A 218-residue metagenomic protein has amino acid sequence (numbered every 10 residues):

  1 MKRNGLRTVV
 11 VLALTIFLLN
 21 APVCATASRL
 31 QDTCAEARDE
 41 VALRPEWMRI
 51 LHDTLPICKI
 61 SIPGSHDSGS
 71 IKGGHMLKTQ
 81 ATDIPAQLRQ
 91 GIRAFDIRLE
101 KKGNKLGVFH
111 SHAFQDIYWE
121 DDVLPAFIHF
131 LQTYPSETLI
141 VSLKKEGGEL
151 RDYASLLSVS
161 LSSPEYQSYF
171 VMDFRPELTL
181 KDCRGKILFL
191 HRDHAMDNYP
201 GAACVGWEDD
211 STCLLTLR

Functional and structural regions predicted by a protein language model:
K2-V10: Bacterial N-terminal signal peptides that target proteins for export
V11-N20: Bacterial N-terminal signal peptides
T26-Q90, K101-T133, T138, D197 (+1 more regions): Long, acidic (Asp/Glu-rich), low-complexity accessory segments flanking structured domains
I60, F95-I97, L139-V141, F189: Hydrophobic faces of well-ordered beta-strands that scaffold small-molecule active sites in alpha/beta enzyme cores
S65, E100, K144-E146, R192-H194: Active-site beta-loop-alpha junctions enriched in small/polar residues
Q90-R93, Y134-I140, Y166, R184-K186: Loop/turn elements at helix/coil->beta-strand transitions in domains of secreted/extracellular proteins
L161-P176, L180: Acidic, His- and aromatic-enriched active-site or binding-groove loops in soluble protein domains that engage sugars
L190-R218: C-terminal active-site rim and adjoining tail of enzyme catalytic domains
